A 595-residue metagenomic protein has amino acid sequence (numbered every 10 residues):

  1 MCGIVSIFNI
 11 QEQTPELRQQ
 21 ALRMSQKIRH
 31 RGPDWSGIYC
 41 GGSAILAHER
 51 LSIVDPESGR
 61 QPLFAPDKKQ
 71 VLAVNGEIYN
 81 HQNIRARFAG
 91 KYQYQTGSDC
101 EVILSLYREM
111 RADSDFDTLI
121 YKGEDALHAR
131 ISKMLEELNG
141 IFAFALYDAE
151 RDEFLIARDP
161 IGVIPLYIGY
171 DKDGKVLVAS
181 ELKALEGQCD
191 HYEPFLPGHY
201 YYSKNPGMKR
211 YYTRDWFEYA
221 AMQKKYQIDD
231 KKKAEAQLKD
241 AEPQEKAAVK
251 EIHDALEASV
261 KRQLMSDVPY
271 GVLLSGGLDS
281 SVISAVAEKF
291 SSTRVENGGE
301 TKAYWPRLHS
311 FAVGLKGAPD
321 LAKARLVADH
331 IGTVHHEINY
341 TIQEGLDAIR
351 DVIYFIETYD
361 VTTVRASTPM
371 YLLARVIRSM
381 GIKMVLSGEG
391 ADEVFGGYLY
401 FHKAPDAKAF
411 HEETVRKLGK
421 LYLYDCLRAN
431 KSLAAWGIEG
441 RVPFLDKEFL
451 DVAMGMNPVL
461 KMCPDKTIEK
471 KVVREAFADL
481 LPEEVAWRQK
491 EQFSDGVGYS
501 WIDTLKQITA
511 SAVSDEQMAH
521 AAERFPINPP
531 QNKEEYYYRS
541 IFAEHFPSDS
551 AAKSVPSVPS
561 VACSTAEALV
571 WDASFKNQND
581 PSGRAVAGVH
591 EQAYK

Functional and structural regions predicted by a protein language model:
M1, A234-Q237, S379-L386, P405 (+1 more regions): Adenosyl-5′-phosphate
M1-T358: Cysteine-centered catalytic environments shared across enzyme families
N9-E12, S367, Y422-L427: Short, motif-level signal for alpha-helix interfacial/capping segments enriched in acidic residues and aromatics/proline
I10, G90, E109, K289 (+10 more regions): Short, well-ordered loop/turn and helix-capping segments at boundaries between secondary-structure elements and domains
Q19, S98, A247, E251 (+19 more regions): Generic recognition of stable, solvent-exposed alpha-helical segments in well-folded globular domains
D115, I131, V364, M462-K471: Short, charged, surface-exposed loops that flank catalytic or proteolytic processing sites
V249, K316-A374, Y400-A409, K431-S432 (+2 more regions): ATP-dependent adenylate-handling ligase core
I382-D392, Y398: Short acidic/histidine-rich active-site segments
